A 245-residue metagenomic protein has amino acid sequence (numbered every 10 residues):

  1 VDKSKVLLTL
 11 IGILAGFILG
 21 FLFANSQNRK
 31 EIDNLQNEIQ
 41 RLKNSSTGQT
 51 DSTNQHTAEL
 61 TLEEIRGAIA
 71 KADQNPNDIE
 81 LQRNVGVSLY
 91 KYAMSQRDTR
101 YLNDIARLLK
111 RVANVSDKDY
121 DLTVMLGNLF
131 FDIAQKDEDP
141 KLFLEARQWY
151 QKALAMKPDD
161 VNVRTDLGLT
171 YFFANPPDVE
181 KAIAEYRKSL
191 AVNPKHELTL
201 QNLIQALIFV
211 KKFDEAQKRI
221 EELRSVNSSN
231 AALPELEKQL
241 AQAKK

Functional and structural regions predicted by a protein language model:
D2-N84, S88: N-terminal leader/linker segments that initiate helical-solenoid repeat arrays
L8-L19, F23, R29-D33, Q205-K245: Terminal, low-structured helical/coil segments at or just beyond the last alpha-helical repeat
A58-G67, A72, S95-R111, Q135-K152 (+2 more regions): Structural signature of tandem alpha-helical TPR/SEL1-like repeats, specifically the intra-repeat loop/turn
Q74-N75, V115-S116, M156, V192 (+1 more regions): Structural marker of alpha-solenoid helical repeat scaffolds
N84, M125, D166, N202 (+1 more regions): Canonical tetratricopeptide repeat
V87, K91-M94, N128, Q135 (+3 more regions): Residue-level recognition of tetratricopeptide repeat
